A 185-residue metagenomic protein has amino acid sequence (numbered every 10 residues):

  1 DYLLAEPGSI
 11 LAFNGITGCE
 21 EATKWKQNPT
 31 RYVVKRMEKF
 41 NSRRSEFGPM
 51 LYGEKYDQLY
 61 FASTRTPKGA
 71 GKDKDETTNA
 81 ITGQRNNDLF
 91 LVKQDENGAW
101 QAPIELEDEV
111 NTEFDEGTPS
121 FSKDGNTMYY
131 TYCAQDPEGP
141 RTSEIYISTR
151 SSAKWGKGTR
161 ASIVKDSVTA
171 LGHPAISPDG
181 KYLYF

Functional and structural regions predicted by a protein language model:
L3-F185: Short, conserved micro-motifs composed of acidic
